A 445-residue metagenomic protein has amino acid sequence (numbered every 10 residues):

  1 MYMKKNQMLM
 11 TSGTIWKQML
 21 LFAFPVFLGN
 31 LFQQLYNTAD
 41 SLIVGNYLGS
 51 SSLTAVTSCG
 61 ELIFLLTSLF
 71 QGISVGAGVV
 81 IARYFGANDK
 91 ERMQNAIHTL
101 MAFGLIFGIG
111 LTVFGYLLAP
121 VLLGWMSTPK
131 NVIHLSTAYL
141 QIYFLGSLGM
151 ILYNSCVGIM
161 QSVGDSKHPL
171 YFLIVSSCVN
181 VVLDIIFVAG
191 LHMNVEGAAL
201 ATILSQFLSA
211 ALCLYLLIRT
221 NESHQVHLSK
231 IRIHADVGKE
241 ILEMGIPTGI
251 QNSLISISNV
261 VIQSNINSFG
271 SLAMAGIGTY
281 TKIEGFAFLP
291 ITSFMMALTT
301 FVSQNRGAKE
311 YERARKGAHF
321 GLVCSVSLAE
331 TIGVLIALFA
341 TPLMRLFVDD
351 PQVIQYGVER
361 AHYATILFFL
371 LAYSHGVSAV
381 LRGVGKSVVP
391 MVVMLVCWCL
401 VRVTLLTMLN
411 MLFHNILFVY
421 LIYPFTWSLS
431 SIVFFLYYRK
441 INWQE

Functional and structural regions predicted by a protein language model:
M1-A23, I81-L148, G190-I246, V302-L367 (+1 more regions): Short alpha-helical transmembrane segments in multi-pass integral membrane proteins
M10-Y47, E61-G76, V80, L105-T112 (+5 more regions): N-terminal transmembrane alpha-helices
L21-D40, I142, Y153, S176 (+5 more regions): Transmembrane helical elements of multi-pass membrane transporters/channels
L35-T54, L123-K130, I186-M193, S253-K282 (+4 more regions): Helix-terminus/linker motif at the lipid-water interface of multi-pass membrane proteins
S50-E61, L140, A199, S271-F286 (+2 more regions): Small-residue hotspots at the loop-to-helix junctions and early N-terminal turns of transmembrane alpha-helices
L53-V113, M150-P169, Q263, G276-A340 (+1 more regions): Small-residue-rich hydrophobic transmembrane alpha-helices
L65-S68, N180-I185, A210-L214, F286-L289 (+3 more regions): Hydrophobic transmembrane alpha-helices of multi-pass small-molecule transporters
S74, I142-Q161, P169-S177, A198-C213 (+4 more regions): Short runs within selected transmembrane alpha-helices of multi-pass transporters and secretion channels
